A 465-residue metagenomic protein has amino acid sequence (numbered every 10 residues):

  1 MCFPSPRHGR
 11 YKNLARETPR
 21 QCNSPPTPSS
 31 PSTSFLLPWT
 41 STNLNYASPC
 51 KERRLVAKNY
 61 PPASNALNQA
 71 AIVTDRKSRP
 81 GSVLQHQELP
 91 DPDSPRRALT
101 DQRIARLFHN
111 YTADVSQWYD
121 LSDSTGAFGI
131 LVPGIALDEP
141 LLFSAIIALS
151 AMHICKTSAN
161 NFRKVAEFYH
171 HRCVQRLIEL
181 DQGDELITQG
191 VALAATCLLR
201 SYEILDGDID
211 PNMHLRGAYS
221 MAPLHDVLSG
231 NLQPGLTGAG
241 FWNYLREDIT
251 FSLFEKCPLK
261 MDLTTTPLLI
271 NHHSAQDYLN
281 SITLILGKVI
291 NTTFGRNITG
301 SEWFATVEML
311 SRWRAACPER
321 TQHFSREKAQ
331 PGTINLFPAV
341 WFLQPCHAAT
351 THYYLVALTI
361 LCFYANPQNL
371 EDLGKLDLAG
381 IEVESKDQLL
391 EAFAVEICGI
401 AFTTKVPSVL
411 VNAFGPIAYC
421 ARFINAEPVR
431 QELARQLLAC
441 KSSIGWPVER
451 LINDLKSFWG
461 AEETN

Functional and structural regions predicted by a protein language model:
M1-G126, G134-I135, A166-E167, H347 (+1 more regions): Charge-rich, intrinsically disordered regulatory segments
P90-L107, S116-D138, F143-S150, C155-T292 (+2 more regions): Intrinsically disordered, low-complexity acidic/Ser/Thr-rich segments used as protein-protein interaction/activation
D93-P95, S124-A127, I135, D262-S408 (+1 more regions): Cytosolic regulatory protein-protein interaction regions
R176, G183, M221-L224, L228 (+6 more regions): Residue position in alpha-helical solenoids
D208-V227, S385, L390, V429-S443: Surface-exposed flexible segments
N231, S408-V411, I444: Short coil/turn motifs that N-cap or connect alpha-helices
N412-P416: Amphipathic alpha-helical/coiled-coil segments positioned at domain termini
E427-N465: C-terminal region signature
